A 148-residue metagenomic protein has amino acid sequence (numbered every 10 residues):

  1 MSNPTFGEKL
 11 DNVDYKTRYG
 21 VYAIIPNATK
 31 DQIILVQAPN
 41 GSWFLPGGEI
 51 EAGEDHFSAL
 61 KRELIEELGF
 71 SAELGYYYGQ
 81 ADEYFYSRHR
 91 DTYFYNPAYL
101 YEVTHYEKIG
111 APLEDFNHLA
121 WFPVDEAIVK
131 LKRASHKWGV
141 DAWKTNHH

Functional and structural regions predicted by a protein language model:
M1-Y22: Acidic, metal-coordinating catalytic segment for phosphate/diphosphate chemistry, firing primarily on the Nudix
K16-R18, N40, L45, F94-A98: Short connector loops at helix/strand junctions that flank enzyme active sites, especially segments positioning acidic
Y19-V21, D31, P97-Y99, N117: Change "...and in nucleic-acid phosphodiester-cleaving endonucleases..." to "...and in nucleic-acid processing enzymes
T29-E67: Conserved Nudix-box catalytic region and its N-terminal flanking loop in Nudix hydrolases and closely related
S71-Q80: A short coil-to-beta-strand element that immediately follows conserved catalytic motifs
D82-I109, A120: Active-site-adjacent beta-strand/loop module that shapes the phosphate/pyrophosphate-binding cleft
L100-E102, A111-V140: NUDIX/MutT-family hydrolases
